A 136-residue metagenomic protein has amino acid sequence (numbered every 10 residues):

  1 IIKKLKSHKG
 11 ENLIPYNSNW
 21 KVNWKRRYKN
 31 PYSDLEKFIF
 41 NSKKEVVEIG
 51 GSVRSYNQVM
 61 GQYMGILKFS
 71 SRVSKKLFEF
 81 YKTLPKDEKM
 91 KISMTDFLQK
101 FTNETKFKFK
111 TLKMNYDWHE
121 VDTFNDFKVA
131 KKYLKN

Functional and structural regions predicted by a protein language model:
I1-I2, T95: Short, well-ordered alpha-helical microsegments
I2-F80, L84: Conserved core of the sugar-phosphate nucleotidyltransferase
I49, Y56-N136: Conserved alpha/beta core of the MobA/IspD/sugar-nucleotide pyrophosphorylase nucleotidyltransferase superfamily
